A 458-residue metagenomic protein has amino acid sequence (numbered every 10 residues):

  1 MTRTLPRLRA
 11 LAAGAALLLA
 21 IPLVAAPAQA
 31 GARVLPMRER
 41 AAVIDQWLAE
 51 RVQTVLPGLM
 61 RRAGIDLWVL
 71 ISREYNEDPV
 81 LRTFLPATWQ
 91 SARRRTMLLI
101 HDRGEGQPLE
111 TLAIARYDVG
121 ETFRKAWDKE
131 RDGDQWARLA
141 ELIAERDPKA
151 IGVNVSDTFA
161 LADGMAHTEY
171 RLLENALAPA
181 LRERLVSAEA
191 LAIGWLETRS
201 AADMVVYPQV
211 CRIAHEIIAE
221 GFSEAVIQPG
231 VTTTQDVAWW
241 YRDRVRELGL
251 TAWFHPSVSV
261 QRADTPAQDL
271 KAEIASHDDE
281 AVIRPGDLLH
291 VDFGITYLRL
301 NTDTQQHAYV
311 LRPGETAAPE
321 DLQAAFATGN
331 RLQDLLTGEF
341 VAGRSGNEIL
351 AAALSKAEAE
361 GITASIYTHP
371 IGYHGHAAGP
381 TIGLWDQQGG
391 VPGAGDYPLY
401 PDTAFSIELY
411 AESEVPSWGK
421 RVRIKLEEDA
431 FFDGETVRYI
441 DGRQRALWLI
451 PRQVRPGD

Functional and structural regions predicted by a protein language model:
M1-R7: N-terminal secretory signal peptides that target proteins for export/translocation
R7-R9, A28: Short glycine-rich, low-complexity segments
A12-P22: Bacterial N-terminal signal peptides
L23-A30: Signal peptide processing junction and immediate N-terminal pro/mature segment of secreted/exported proteins
A30-D458: Active-site neighborhoods and metal-handling regions in enzymes and metal-associated proteins
